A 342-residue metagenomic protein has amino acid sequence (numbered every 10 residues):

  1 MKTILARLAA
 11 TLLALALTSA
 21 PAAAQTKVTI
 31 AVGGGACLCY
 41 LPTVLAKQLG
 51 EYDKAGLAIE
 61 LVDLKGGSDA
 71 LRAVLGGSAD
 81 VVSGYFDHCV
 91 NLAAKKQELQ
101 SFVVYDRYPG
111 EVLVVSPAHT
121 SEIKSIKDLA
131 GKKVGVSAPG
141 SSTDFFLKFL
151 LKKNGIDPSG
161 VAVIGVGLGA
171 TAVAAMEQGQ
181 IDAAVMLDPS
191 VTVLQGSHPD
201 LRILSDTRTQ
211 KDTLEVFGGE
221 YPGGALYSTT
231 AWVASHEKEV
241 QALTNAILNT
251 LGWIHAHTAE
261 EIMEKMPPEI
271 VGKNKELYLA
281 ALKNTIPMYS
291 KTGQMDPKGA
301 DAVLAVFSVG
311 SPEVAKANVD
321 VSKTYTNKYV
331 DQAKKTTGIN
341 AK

Functional and structural regions predicted by a protein language model:
M1-A9: Bacterial N-terminal signal peptides that target proteins for export
L8-S19: Bacterial N-terminal signal peptides
A20-A24: Sec/Tat signal peptide C-region and signal peptidase I cleavage site
Q25-L168, A175-D188, H198-S205: Short, glycine-/small- and polar/acidic-enriched structural segments that line small-molecule recognition paths
K54, S121, R208-G219, P287-M295: Short, solvent-exposed loop/beta-turn-alpha elements that line the ligand-binding surface or hinge of extracytoplasmic
T171-A174, Q178-P268: Pocket-lining segment of extracytoplasmic ligand-binding domains
V233-V314: Secondary-structure end/capping motifs
L304-K342: Conserved C-terminal helix/tail region of periplasmic/extracytoplasmic solute-binding proteins
